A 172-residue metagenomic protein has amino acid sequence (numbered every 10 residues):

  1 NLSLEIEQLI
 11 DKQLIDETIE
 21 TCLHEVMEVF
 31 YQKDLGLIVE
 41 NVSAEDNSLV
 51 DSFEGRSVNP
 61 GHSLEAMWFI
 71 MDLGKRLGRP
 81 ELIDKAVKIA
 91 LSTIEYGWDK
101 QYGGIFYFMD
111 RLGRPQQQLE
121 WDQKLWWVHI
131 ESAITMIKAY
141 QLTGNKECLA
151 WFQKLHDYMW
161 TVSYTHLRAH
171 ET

Functional and structural regions predicted by a protein language model:
N1-K12, E65-P80, E131-N145: Well-ordered alpha-helical scaffold segments within catalytic/enzyme domains
L2, C22, V26, F69 (+5 more regions): Alpha-helical packing segments of well-folded alpha/beta enzyme cores
L2-E7, K12-S48: Loop-centered beta-sheet repeat module
T18-L37, A86-Q101, W151-Y164: Long, well-ordered core segments of solenoidal/helical folds
N47-E65, L112-H129: Solvent-exposed loop and edge beta-strand segments that line ligand/cofactor-binding and catalytic clefts
V58-Y102: Long, well-ordered mid-to-C-terminal structural blocks that present hydrophobic/aromatic surfaces
A86, Y96-C148: C-terminal structural cap/anchor segments
T165-T172: Conserved small/polar residues in nucleotide/adenosyl-binding loops
